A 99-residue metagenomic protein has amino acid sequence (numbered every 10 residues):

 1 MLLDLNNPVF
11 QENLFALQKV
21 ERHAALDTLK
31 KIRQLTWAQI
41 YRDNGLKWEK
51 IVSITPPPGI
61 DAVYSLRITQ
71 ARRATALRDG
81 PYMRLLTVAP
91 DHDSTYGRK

Functional and structural regions predicted by a protein language model:
M1-R72, R78-K99: Basic, Lys/Arg-enriched alpha-helical interface segments
